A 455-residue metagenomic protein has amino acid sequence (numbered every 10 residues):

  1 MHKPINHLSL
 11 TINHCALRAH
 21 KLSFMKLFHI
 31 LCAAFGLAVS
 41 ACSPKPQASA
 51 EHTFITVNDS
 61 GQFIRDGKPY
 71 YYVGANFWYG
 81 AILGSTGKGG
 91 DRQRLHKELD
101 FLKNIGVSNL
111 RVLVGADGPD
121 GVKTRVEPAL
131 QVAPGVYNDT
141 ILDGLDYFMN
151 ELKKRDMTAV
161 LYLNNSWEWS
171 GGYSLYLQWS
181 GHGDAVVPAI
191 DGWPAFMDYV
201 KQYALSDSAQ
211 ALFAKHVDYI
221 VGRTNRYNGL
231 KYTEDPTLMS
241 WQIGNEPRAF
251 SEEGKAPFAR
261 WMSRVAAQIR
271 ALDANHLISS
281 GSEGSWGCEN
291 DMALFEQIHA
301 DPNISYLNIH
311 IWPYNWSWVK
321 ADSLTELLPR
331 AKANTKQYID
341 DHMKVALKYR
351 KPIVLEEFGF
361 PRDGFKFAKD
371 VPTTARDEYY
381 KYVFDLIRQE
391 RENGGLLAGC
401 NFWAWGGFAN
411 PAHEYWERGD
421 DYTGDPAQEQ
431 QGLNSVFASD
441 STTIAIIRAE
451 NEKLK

Functional and structural regions predicted by a protein language model:
M1-L17, I30-A34: Short, basic, low-complexity termini and linkers enriched in Ser/Thr/Gly/Pro that act as targeting/leader peptides
A19-F24: Short, Lys/Arg-enriched N-terminal segments with co-localized hydrophobic residues within the first ~10-30 amino acids
V39-A41: C-terminal motif of bacterial Sec signal peptides marking the signal peptidase cleavage site
S43-A50: Bacterial Sec signal peptide processing site at the extreme N-terminus
E51-V319, L327-I353, F358-L454: Active-site mouth of glycoside hydrolases
